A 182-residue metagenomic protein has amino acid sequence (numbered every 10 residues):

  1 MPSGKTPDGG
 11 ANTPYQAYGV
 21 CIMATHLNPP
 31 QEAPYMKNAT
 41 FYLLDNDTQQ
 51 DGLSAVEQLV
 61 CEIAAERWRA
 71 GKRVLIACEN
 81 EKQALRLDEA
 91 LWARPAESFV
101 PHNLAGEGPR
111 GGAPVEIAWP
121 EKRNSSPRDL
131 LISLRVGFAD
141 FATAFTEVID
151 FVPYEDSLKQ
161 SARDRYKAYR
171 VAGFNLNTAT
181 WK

Functional and structural regions predicted by a protein language model:
P7, T13-Q16, P29: N-terminal polybasic/positive-inside topogenic patches
Y15-Y18, Y35: Aromatic (phenylalanine/tyrosine) cluster motif
A24-E79: Long, hydrophobic N-terminal alpha-helical segment
V60-P109: Short, well-structured hydrophobic secondary-structure segments
P109-T143: Mid-chain, well-packed structural core segment of small domains
T146-K182: Glycine-rich, aromatic-bearing surface loops/beta-hairpins
